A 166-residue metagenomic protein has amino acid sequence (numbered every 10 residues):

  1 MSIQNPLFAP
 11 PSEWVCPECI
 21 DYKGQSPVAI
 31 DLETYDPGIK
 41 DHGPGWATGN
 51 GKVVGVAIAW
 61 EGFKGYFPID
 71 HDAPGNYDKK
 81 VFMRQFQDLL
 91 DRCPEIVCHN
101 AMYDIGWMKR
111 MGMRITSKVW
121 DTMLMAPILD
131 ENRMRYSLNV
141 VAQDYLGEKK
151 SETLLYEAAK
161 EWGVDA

Functional and structural regions predicted by a protein language model:
M1-K40, F82: N-terminal accessory regions of nucleic-acid-interacting proteins
I3-P10, G51-V54, I58-A166: Active-site-proximal helix-loop-helix substrate-binding element of RNase H-like nuclease domains
P17-C19, W46, R84-D88: Short, flexible, glycine/charge-rich loop motifs used to bind or transfer phosphoryl groups or to couple energy/partner
D41-G43, C93: Sparse, context-dependent recognition of short Cys/His-centered cofactor- or disulfide-binding micro-motifs
P44-N50: Short consensus segments that form the blades of beta-propeller domains, in both extracellular/periplasmic
